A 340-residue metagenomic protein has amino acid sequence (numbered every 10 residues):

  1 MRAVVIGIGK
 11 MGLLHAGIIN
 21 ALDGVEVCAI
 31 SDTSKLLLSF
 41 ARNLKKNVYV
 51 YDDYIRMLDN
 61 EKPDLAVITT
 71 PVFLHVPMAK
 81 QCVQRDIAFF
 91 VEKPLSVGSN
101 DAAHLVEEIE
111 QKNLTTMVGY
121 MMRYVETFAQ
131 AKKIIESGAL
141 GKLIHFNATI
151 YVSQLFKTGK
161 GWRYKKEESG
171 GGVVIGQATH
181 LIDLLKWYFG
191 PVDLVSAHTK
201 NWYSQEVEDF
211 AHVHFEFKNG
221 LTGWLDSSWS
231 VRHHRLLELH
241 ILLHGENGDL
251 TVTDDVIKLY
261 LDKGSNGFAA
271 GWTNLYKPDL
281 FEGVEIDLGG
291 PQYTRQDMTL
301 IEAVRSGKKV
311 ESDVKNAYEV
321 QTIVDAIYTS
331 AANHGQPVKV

Functional and structural regions predicted by a protein language model:
M1-K45: N-terminal Rossmann-like dinucleotide-binding module
H15, V48-E108: Beta-loop-alpha module in the N-terminal Rossmann-like domain of NAD(P)-dependent dehydrogenases, especially those
L36, E285-M298: Active-site loop of classical SDR/Rossmann-like NAD(P)-dependent oxidoreductases, centered on the catalytic Tyr-X3-Lys
L65-I68, K218, T299-V340: C-terminal helix-rich "cap/oligomerization" subdomain common to oxidoreductases
I68, V91, T116-V118, V252: Hydrophobic residues in well-ordered beta-strands that form the structural core
H104-M121, G141-F146: Rossmann-fold dehydrogenase core element
M122-S204, H212-H214: Predominantly a Rossmann-like dinucleotide-binding segment in NAD(P)-dependent oxidoreductases
D183-Y260, T294-S306: Contiguous beta-strand/loop segments that form the cofactor/metal-binding neighborhood of enzyme cores
